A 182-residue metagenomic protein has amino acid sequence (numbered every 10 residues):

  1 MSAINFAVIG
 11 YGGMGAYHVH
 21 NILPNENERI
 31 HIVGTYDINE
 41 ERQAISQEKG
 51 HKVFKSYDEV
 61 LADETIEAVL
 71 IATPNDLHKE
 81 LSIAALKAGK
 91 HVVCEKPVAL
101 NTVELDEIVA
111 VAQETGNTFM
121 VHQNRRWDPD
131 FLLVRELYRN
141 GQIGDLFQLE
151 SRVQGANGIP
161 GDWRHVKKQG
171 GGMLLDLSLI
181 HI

Functional and structural regions predicted by a protein language model:
M1-K49: N-terminal Rossmann-like dinucleotide-binding module
G10, R125-H181: Predominantly a Rossmann-like dinucleotide-binding segment in NAD(P)-dependent oxidoreductases
H18, H51-V111: Beta-loop-alpha module in the N-terminal Rossmann-like domain of NAD(P)-dependent dehydrogenases, especially those
G34, A68, Q148: Short, Asp-centered acidic motifs that coordinate Mg2+ and/or phosphate in catalytic or ligand-binding sites
L77, P97, M120-W127: Rossmann-like NAD(P)(H) cofactor-binding subdomain of soluble oxidoreductases
E107-N124, D145-L149: Rossmann-fold dehydrogenase core element
